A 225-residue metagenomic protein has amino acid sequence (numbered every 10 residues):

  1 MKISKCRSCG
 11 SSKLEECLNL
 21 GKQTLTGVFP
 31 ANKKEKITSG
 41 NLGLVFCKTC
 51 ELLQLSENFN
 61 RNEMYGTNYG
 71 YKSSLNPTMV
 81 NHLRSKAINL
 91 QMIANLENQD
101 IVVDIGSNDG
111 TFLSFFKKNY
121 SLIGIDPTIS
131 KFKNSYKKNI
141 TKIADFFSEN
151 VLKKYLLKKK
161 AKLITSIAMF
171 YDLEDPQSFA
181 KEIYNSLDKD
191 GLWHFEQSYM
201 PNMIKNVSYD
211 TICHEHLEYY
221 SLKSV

Functional and structural regions predicted by a protein language model:
M1-P77: N-terminal juxtadomain amphipathic helix that follows a signal peptide/anchor or precedes a small N-terminal auxiliary
V28, F195-E218, L222-S224: Short, glycine-/aromatic-enriched active-site segment of Class I SAM-dependent methyltransferases
N98-N108: Conserved class I S-adenosyl-L-methionine
D109-N119: Conserved SAM-binding loop of SAM-dependent methyltransferases across substrates and taxa, primarily the Class I
S121-D126: Conserved SAM-binding motif I beta-strand of class I
K138-L152: Conserved SAM-binding strand-loop segment of SAM-dependent methyltransferases
T165: A conserved beta-strand element that flanks and buttresses the S-adenosyl-L-methionine
Q177-L192: A short glycine-rich, Lys/Arg-flanked "PGG" loop and its adjoining helix->strand segment in the class I
